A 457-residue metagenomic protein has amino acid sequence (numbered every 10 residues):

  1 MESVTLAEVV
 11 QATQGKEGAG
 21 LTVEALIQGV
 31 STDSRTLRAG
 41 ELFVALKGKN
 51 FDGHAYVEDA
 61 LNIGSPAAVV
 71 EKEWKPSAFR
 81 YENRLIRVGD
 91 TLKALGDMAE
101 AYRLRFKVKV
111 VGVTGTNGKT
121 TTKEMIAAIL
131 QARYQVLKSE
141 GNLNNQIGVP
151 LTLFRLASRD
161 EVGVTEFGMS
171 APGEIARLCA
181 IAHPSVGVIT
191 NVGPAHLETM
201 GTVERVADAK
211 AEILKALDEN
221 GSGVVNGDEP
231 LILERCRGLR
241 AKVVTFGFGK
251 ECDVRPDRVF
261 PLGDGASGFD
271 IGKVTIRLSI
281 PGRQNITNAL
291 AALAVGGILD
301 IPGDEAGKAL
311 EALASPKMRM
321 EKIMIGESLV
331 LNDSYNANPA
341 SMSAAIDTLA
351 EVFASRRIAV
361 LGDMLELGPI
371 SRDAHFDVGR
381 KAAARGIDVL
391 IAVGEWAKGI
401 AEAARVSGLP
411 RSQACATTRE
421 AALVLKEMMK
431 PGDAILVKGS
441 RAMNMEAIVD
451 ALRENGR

Functional and structural regions predicted by a protein language model:
M1-G112, T121-A132, F154, R255 (+2 more regions): Short, basic phosphate-binding NTP loop
V9, E41, A60, M98 (+14 more regions): Residue-level signal for inorganic ion chemistry
Q11, K93-G223, G227, L233-L239 (+3 more regions): Phosphate-binding loop of NTP-binding sites
A12-K16, L61, W74-Y81, V188-L329 (+4 more regions): Acidic, Mg2+-coordinating active-site environments of NTP-dependent enzymes
N50-F51, P316, S334-G408, A414: Active-site beta-alpha connecting loops in nucleotide-dependent enzymes
V57, L61-N62, C179-A180, A350 (+1 more regions): Non-catalytic positions within long, well-ordered alpha-helices that form the structural scaffold/packing of enzyme
V113, K317-E321, A442-D450, R457: ATP-dependent carboxylate/acyl-activation modules
P194-M200, L331, M364-P369, V437: A short acidic, helix-capping loop that chelates divalent metal ions and anchors anionic groups
